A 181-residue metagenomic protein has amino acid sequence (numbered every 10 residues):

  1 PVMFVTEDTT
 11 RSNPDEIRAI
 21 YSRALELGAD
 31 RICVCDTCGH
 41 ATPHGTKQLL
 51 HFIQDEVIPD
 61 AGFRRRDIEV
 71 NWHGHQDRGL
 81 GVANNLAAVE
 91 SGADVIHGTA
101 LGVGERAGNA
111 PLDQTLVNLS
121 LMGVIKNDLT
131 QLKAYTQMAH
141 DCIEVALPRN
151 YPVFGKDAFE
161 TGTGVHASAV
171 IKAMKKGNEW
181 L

Functional and structural regions predicted by a protein language model:
P1-V70, L86-S91: Alpha/beta enzyme core
V5-E7, C35, N71-H75, I96-L101 (+1 more regions): Generic beta-strand/beta-sheet core signal
R23-L27, I53-D60, T99, N118-K126 (+1 more regions): Change "in soluble alpha/beta enzymes" to "in soluble alpha/beta proteins
V34-T37, A87-N109: Glycine-rich phosphate-binding active-site loops on the catalytic face of alpha/beta enzymes
C38, Q76, L101-G102, D157-T163: Glycine-rich beta-alpha junction loops
R78-A83: Short glycine/serine/threonine-rich phosphate/pyrophosphate-binding segments that cradle anionic phosphate groups
G104-L132: C-terminal helical cap(s) of enzyme catalytic domains, especially alpha/beta-barrels
I125-L181: A mid-to-C-terminal "edge-of-domain" accessory segment
